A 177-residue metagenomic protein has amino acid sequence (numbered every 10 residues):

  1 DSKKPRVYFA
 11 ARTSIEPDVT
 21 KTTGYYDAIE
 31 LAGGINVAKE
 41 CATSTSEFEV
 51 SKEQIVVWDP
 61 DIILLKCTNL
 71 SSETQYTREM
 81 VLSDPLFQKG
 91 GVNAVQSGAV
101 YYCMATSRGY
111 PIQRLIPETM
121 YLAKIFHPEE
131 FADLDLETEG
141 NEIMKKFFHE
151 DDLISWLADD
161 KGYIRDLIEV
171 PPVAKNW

Functional and structural regions predicted by a protein language model:
D1-W177: N-terminal ligand-binding lobe of clamshell/alpha-beta domains
